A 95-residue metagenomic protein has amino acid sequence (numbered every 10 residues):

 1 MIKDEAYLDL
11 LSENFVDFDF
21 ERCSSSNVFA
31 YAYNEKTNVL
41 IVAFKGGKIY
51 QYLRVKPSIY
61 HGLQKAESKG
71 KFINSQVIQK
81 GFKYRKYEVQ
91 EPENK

Functional and structural regions predicted by a protein language model:
I2-K95: Acidic/histidine-enriched, beta-strand-rich ligand/metal-binding domains
